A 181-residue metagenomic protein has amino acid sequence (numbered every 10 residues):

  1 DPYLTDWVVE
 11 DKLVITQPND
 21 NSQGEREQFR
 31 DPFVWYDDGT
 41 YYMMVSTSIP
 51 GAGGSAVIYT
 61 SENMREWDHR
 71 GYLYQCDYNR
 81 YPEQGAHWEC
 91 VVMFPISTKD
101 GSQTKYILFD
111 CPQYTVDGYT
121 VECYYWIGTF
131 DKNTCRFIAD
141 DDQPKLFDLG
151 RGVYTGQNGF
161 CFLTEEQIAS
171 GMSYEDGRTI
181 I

Functional and structural regions predicted by a protein language model:
D1-I181: Carbohydrate-active catalytic/glycan-binding domains of CAZyme proteins, especially the secreted or lumenal ectodomains
